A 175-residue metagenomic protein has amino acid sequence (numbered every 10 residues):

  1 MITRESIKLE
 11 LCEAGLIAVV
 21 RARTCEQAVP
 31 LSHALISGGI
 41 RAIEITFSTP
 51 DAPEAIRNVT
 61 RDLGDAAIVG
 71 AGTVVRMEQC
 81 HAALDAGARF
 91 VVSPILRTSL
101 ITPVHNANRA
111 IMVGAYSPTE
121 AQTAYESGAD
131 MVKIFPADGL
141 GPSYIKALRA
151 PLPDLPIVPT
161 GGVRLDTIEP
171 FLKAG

Functional and structural regions predicted by a protein language model:
M1-A86, F90, N106, D154 (+2 more regions): Conserved N-terminal beta1-alpha1 strand-loop-helix module at the mouth
D51, A66, V75-L172: Conserved anion-binding
